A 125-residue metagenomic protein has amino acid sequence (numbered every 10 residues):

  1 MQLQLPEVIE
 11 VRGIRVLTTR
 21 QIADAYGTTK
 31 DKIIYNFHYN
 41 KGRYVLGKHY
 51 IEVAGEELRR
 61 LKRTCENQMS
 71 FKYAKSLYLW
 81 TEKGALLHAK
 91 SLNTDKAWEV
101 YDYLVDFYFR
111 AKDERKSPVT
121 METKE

Functional and structural regions predicted by a protein language model:
M1-T123: An anion-engaging/catalytic patch
